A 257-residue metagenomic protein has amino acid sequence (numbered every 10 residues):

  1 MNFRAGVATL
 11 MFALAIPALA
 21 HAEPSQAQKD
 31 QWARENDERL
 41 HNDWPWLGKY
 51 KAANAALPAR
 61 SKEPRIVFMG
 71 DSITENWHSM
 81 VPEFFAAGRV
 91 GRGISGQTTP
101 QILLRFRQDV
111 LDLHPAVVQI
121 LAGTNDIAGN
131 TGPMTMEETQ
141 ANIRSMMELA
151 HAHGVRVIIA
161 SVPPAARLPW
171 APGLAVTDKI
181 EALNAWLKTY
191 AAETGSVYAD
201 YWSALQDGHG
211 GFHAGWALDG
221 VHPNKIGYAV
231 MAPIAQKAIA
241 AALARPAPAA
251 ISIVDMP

Functional and structural regions predicted by a protein language model:
M1-F68, E75-S79, E83-F84, L113 (+1 more regions): N-terminal secretory targeting modules
E63-R65, A87-G88, L113-V118, H151-I158 (+1 more regions): Loop/turn elements at helix/coil->beta-strand transitions in domains of secreted/extracellular proteins
M69, T74-I94, T99-Q140, P163-A165: Oxyanion-hole/transition-state-stabilizing segment in secreted/luminal serine hydrolases and related acyltransferases
G70, T99, L103, R107 (+7 more regions): Extracytoplasmic/secreted envelope proteins and their assembly/folding machinery, especially bacterial periplasmic
T74, R107, L111, P115 (+6 more regions): Sec-exported extracytoplasmic/periplasmic mature domains
L121-I127, M146-E181: Active-site segments of SGNH/GDSL-like serine hydrolases that catalyze O-acetyl group transfer/hydrolysis on lipids
M136-A160, W186-S196: Charged, glycine-enriched surface loops/patches that mediate electrostatic binding to polyanionic ligands
P163-P257: Catalytic His-Asp segment of secreted/periplasmic serine-dependent ester chemistry enzymes
